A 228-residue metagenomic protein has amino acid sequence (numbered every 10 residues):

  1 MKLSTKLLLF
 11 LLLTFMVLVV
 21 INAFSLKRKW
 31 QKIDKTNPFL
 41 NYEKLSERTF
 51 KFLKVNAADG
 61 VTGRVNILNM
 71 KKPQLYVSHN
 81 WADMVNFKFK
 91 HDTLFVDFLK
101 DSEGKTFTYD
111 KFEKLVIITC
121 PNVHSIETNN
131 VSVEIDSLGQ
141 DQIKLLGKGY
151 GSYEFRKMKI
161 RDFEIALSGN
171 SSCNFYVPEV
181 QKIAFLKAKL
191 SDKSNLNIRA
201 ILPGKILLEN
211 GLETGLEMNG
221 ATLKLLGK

Functional and structural regions predicted by a protein language model:
M1-N129, V133-S137, D141-G147, S152-R156 (+4 more regions): Intrinsically disordered, low-complexity terminal regions
S171-A184: Strongly charged, low-complexity linkers/loops
